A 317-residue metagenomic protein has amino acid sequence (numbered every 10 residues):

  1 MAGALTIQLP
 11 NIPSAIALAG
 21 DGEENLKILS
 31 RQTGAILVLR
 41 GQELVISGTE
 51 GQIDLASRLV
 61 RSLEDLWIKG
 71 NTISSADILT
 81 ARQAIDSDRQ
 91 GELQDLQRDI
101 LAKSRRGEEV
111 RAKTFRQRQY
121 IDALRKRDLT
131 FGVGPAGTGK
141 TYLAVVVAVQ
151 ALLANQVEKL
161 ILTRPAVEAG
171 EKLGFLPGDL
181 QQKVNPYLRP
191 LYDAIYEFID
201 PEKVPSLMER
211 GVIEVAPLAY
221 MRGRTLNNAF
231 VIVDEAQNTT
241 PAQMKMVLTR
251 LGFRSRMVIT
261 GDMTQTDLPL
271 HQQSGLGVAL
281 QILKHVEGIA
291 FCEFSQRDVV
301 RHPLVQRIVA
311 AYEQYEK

Functional and structural regions predicted by a protein language model:
M1-A17: Short glycine-/aliphatic-rich beta-strand segments at the starts of folded cytosolic domains
L9-N11, L39-G41, G48, R164 (+2 more regions): Flexible glycine-/small-residue-rich
S14-R31: Short amphipathic alpha-helix segments
V38-Q97: Interdomain "pre-motor" coupling segment immediately N-terminal to P-loop NTPase/helicase cores
R40, V60-R61, I100-K103, E168-L176: Acidic/polar active-site rim loop that often engages polyanionic ligands
Q97-E109: Conserved adenine-nucleotide phosphate-binding loops and their immediately adjacent elements
R106-F115, A123-V233, Q237-K317: Conserved helicase motor core of SF1/SF2 NTP-dependent helicases
